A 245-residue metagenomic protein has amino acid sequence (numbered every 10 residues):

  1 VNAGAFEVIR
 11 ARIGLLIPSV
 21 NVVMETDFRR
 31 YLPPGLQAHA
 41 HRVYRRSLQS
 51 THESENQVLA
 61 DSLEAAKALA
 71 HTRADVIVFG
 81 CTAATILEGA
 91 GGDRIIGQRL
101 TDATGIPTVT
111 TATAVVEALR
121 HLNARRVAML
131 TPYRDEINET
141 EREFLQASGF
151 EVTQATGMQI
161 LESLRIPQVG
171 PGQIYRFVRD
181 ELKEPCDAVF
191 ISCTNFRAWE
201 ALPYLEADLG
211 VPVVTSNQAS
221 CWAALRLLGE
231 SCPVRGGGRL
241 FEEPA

Functional and structural regions predicted by a protein language model:
V1-E64, D135-G170: N-terminal glycine-rich anion-binding loop in soluble enzyme alpha/beta folds
L59-T72, Q173-C186: Short, well-structured alpha-helical segments in soluble
D61-L63, I106-N123, A219-E230: Hydrophobic alpha-helical segments within soluble ligand-binding/sensing domains
A65-T111: Glycine/small-residue-rich loop that forms an oxyanion/phosphate-binding "nest" at active or ligand-binding sites
D75-G80, A128-L130, C186-C193: Periplasmic-binding protein-like
I96-L161, F241-E242: Conserved beta-alpha
I160-R165, L209-P233: Short, flexible loop segments at boundaries between secondary-structure elements
Y175-D208, C221: Hydrophobic alpha-helical
